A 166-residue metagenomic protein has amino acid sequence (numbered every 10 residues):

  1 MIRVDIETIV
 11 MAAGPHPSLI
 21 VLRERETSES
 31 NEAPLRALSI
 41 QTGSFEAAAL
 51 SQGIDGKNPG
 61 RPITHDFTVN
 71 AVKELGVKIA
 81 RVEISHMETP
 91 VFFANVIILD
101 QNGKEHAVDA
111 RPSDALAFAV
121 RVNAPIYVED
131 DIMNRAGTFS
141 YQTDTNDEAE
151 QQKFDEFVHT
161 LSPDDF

Functional and structural regions predicted by a protein language model:
M1-F166: Divalent-cation
